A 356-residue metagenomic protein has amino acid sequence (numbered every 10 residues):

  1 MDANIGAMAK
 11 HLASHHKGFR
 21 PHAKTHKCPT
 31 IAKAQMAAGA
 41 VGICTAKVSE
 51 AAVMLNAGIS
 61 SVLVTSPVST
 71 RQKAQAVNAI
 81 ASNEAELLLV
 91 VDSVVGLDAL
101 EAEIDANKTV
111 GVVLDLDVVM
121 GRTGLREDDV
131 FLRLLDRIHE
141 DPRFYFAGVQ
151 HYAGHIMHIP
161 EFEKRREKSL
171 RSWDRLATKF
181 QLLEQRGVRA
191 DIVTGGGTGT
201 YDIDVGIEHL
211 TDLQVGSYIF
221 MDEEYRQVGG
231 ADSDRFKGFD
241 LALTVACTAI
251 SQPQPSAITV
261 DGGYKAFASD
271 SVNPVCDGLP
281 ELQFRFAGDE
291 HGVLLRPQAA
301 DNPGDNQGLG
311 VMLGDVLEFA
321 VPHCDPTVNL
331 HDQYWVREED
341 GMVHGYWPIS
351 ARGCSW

Functional and structural regions predicted by a protein language model:
M1, K24, M54, L114 (+5 more regions): Conserved, mostly hydrophobic/aromatic
L12-S14, Q35, H139, L183: A generic structural signal for well-ordered alpha-helical segments
H22-H158: Active-site-proximal beta-alpha core segment in soluble small-molecule metabolic enzymes
G111, D117-A231: Active-site loop/helix belt of alpha/beta enzymes
E167, T200-L279: Active-site loop ensemble at the mouth of alpha/beta enzyme cores that anchors a bound cofactor
Q252-W356: C-terminal accessory subdomain/extension
